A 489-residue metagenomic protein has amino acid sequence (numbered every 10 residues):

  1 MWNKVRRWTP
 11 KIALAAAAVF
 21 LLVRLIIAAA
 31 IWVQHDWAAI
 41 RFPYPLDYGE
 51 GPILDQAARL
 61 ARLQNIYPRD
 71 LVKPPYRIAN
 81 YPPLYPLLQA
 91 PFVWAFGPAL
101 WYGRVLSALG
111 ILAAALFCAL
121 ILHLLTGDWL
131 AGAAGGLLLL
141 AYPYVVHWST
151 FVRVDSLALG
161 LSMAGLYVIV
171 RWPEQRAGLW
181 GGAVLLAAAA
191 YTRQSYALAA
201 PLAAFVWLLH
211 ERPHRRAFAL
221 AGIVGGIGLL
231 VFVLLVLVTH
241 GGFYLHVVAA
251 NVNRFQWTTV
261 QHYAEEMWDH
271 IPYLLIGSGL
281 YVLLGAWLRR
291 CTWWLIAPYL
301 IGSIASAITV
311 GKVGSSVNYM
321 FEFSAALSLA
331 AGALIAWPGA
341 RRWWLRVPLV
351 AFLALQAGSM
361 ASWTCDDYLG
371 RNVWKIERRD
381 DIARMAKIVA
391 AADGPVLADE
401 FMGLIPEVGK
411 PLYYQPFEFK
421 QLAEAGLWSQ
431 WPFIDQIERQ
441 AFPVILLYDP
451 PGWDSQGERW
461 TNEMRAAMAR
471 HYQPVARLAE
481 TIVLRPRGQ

Functional and structural regions predicted by a protein language model:
W2-K4, A199-G226, R254, L280-T292 (+2 more regions): Perimembrane helix-loop-helix junctions
A17-V19, I26, H270-W293, A297 (+2 more regions): Hydrophobic, aromatic-rich transmembrane alpha-helices and their immediate juxtamembrane boundary segments
W37, E50-R77, L84-L87: Extracytosolic helix-loop segments that constitute the early lumenal/periplasmic catalytic or substrate-binding loops
W101, V105-T126, A164: Transmembrane-helix motifs of polytopic, lipid-linked glycan transferases
L116-A141, L159-G160, A177-G181, L245 (+2 more regions): Transmembrane-helix signature of polytopic, membrane-embedded enzymes that assemble or transfer cell-envelope glycans
H123-T126, M163-G181, L208-E211, L280-C291 (+1 more regions): Membrane-interface transmembrane helices that cradle and orient dolichyl/undecaprenyl
T150-L157: Short acidic/glycine- and proline-prone juxtamembrane loop motifs at membrane-interface regions of multi-pass membrane
A200-P201, W374-K375, R379-E424, Q430-G457 (+1 more regions): Short periplasmic/luminal acceptor-recognition loop of GT-C membrane glycosyltransferases, typified by
